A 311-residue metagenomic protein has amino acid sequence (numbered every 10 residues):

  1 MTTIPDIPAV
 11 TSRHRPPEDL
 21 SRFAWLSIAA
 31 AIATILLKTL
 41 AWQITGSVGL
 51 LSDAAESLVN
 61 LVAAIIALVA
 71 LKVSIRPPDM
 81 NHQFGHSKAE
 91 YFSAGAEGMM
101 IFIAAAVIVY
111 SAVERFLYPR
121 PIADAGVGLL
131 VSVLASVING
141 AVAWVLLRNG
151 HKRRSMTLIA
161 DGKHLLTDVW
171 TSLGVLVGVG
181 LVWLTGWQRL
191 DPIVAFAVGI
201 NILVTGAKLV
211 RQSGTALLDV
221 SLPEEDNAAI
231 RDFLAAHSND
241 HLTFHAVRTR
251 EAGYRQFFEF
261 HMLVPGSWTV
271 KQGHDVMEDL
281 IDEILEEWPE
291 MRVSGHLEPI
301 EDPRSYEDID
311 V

Functional and structural regions predicted by a protein language model:
M1-A24, N81, H86-A89, G206-V311: Peripheral (non-transmembrane) domains and long loops of multi-pass membrane proteins
M1-E225: Alpha-helical transmembrane cores and adjacent cytosolic helix/loop segments of polytopic membrane transporters
